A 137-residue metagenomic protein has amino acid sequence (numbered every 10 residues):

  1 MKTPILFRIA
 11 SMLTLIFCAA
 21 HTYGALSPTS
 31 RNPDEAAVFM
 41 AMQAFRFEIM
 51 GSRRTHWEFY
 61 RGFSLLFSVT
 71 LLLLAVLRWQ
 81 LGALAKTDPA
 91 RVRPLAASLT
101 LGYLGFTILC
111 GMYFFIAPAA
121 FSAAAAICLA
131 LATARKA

Functional and structural regions predicted by a protein language model:
M1-A10, S30-E35, K136: Cytoplasmic juxtamembrane interface segments
K2-I9, S52-G62, D88-R91, C110-F114: Membrane-interfacial loop-to-transmembrane-helix junctions in polytopic alpha-helical membrane proteins
K2-T3, L73-V92: Juxtamembrane helix-break-helix junctions at the cytosolic face of small multi-pass alpha-helical membrane proteins
F7-R31: N-terminal signal-anchor transmembrane alpha helix
P28, E35-L81: Core segments of alpha-helical transmembrane spans in multipass integral membrane proteins
T87-A124: Hydrophobic alpha-helical transmembrane segments of integral membrane proteins
A124-K136: Alpha-helical transmembrane segments and their membrane-interface exit regions
